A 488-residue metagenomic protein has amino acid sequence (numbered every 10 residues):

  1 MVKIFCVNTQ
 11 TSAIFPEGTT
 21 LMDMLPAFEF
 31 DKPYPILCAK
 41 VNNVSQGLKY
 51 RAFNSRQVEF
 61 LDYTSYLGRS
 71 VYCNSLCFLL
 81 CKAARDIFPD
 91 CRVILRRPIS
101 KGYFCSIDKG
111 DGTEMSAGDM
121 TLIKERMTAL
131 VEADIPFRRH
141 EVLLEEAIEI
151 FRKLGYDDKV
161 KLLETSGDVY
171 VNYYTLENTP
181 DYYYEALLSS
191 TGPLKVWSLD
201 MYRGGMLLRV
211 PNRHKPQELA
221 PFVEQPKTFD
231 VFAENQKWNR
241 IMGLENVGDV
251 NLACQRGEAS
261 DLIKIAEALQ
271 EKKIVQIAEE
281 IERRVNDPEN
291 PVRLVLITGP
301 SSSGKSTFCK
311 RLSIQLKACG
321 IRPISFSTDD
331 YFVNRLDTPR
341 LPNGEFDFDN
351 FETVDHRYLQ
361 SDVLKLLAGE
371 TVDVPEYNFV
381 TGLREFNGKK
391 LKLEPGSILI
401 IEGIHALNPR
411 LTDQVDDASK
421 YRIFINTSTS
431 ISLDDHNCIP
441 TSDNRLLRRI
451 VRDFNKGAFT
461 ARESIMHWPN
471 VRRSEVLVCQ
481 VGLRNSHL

Functional and structural regions predicted by a protein language model:
T9-T19: Short, contiguous acidic and Ser/Thr-rich linear segments
Y50-R69, A83, R92-K272, I277 (+1 more regions): Auxiliary tRNA-acceptor-end handling modules of aminoacyl-tRNA synthetases
V285, D413-L488: Conserved NTP phosphate-binding and transfer environment spanning the P-loop NTPase/kinase superfamily
E289, Y358-S419, I465-G482: Glycine-rich phosphate-binding loop used to anchor ATP phosphates in small-molecule kinases, encompassing both
V295-I297: Hydrophobic anchor at the beta1->P-loop junction of P-loop NTPases
K305: Conserved lysine of the Walker
F308, L312: Hydrophobic positions on the alpha1 helix immediately C-terminal to the Walker A/P-loop
I324-F326, V333, D337-T381: Conserved nucleotide-sensing/catalytic segment adjacent to the nucleotide-binding pocket in NTP-handling enzymes
